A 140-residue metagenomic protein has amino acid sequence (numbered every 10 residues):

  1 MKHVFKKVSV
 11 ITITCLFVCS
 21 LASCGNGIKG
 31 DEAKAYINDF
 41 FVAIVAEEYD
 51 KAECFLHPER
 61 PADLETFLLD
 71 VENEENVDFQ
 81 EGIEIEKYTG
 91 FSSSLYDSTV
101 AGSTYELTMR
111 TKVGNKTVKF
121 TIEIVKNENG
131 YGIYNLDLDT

Functional and structural regions predicted by a protein language model:
M1-T12: Bacterial N-terminal signal peptides that target proteins for export
C15-L16: Repetitive helical segments and hydrophobic/amphipathic motifs
C19-S23: C-terminal motif of bacterial Sec signal peptides marking the signal peptidase cleavage site
G25-G27: Bacterial signal peptide processing site
K29-E48, F55: Short, aromatic-enriched amphipathic alpha-helices that serve as compact interaction elements
A35, D50-T104: Short solvent-exposed beta->alpha transition segments
Y88-T140: Exposed beta-sheet edge and beta->alpha loop/turn motif
